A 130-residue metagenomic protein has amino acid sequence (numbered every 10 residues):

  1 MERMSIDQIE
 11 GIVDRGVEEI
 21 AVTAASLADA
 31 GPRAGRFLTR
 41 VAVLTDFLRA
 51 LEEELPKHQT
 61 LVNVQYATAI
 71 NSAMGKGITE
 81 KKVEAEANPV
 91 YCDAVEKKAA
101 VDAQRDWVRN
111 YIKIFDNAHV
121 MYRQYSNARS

Functional and structural regions predicted by a protein language model:
M1-R15: Extended assembly-interface/linker segments at domain junctions
I12-T45: Short, charge-rich amphipathic alpha-helices with coiled-coil/heptad character
G35-Y66: Short, well-structured hydrophobic secondary-structure segments
Q59-E96: Extended, amphipathic alpha-helical coiled-coil scaffold segments used for oligomerization/tethering in eukaryotic
E96-R129: Long amphipathic alpha-helical coiled-coil segments
